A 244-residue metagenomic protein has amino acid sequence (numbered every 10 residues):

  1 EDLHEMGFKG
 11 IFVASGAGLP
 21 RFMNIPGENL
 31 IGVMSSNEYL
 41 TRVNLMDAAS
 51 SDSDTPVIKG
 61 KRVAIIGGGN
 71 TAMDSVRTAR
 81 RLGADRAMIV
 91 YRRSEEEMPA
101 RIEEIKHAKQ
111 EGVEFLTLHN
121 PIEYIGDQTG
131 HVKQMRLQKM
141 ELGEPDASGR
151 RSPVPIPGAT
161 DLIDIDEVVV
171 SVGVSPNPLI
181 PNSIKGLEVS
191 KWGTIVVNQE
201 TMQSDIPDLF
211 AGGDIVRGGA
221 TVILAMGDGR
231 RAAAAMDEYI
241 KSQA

Functional and structural regions predicted by a protein language model:
E1-I25, E123-R136, E141-E144, E167-V169 (+1 more regions): Feature captures the FAD/FMN-dependent oxidoreductase FAD-binding
E28-V43, A100-M140: N-terminal glycine-rich dinucleotide-binding loop that anchors FAD/FMN and/or NAD(P) in oxidoreductases
N29-G60, P145-G219: FAD-site-proximal beta/loop scaffold in flavoenzymes
A48-G83: Rossmann-like NAD(P)H-binding beta-loop-alpha module
G68, Y91-S94, G126, D214: Cofactor-binding loop segments of dinucleotide-utilizing enzymes, especially the Rossmann-like FAD- and NAD(P)+-binding
S75, I215-Q243: A conserved FAD-binding loop/helix module that cradles the flavin
V76-E123, A244: Rossmann-like dinucleotide-binding cores of NAD(P)H-dependent redox enzymes
